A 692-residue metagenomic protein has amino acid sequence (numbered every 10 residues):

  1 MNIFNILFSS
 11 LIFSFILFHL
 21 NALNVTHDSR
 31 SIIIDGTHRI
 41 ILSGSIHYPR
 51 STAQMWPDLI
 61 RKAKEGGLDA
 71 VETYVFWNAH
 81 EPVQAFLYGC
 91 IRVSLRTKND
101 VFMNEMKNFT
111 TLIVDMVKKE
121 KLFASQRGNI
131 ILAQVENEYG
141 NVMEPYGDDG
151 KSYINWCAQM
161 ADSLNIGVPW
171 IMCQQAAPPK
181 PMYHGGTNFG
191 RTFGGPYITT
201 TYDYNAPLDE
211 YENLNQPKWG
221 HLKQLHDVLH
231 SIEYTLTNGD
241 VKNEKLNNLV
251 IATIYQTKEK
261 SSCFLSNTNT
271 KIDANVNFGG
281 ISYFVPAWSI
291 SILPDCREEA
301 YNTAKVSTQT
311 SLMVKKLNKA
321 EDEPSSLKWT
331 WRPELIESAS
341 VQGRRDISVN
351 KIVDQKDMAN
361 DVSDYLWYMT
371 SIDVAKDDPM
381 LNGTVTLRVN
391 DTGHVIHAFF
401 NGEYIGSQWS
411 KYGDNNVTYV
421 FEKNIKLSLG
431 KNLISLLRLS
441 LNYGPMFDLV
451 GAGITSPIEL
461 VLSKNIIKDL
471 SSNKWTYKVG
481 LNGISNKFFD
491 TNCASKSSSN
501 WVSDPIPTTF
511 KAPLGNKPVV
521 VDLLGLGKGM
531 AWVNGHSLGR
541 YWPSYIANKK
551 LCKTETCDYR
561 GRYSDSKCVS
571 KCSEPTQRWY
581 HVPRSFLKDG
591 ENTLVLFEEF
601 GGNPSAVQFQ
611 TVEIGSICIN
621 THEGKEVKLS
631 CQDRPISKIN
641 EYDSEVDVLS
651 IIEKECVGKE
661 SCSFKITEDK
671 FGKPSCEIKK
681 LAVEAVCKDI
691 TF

Functional and structural regions predicted by a protein language model:
I3-A22: Cleavable N-terminal signal peptides of Sec/SRP-targeted secreted and luminal proteins
A22-Q84, C90, L95-K98, M103 (+6 more regions): Active-site-adjacent substrate/metal-binding segments within catalytic domains of carbohydrate-active enzymes
I91, M103-M116, Q126-V135, G140-N141 (+14 more regions): Carbohydrate-binding surfaces of carbohydrate-active enzymes
G147-M182: Noncatalytic carbohydrate-binding groove/subsite architecture in carbohydrate-active enzymes
L225, Y419-L433, P505-L514, S566-T593 (+2 more regions): Short, surface-exposed tryptophan/glycine-enriched loops that mediate extracellular molecular recognition
D273-G280, V395-I405, G529-L538, D643-E645 (+2 more regions): Short, surface-exposed beta-strand/strand-loop-strand elements in extracellular ectodomains
S363-L366, D373-T386, A512-V520, D633-K638 (+1 more regions): Extended extracellular/luminal ectodomain segments enriched in beta-structured repeat modules
S616-F692: Extracellular, modular beta-sheet/disulfide-rich ectodomains of secreted and cell-surface proteins
